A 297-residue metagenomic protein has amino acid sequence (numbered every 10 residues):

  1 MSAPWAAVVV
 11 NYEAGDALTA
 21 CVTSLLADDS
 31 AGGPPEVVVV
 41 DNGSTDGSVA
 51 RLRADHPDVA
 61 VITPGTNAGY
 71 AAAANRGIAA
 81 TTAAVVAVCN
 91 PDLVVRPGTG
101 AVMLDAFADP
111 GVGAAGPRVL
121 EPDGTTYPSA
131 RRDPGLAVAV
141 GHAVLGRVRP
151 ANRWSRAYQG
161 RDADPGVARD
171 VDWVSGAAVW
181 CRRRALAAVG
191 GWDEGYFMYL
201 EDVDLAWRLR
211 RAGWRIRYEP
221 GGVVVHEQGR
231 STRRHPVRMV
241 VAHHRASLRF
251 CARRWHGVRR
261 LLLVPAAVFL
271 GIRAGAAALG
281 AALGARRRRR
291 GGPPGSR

Functional and structural regions predicted by a protein language model:
T23-P34: Short, acidic, metal-binding catalytic loop of nucleotide-sugar glycosyltransferases
S24, D41-V49, T66: A conserved acidic beta->alpha catalytic loop
T63-T81: Glycine-rich, basic loop-to-helix element that forms the pyrophosphate-binding segment of sugar-nucleotide handling
V86: Short aromatic/hydrophobic "clamp" motif used to bind/position activated sugar donors
V94-P128: Conserved donor NDP-sugar-binding/catalytic core segment of glycosyltransferases
P134-V171: Short, flexible, basic/aromatic active-site loop/helix in glycosyltransferases
D164-V223: A short, conserved alpha-helix in the catalytic core of glycosyltransferases
W207-A285: Active-site-adjacent helix/loop segment of glycosyltransferases that harbors family-specific signature motifs
